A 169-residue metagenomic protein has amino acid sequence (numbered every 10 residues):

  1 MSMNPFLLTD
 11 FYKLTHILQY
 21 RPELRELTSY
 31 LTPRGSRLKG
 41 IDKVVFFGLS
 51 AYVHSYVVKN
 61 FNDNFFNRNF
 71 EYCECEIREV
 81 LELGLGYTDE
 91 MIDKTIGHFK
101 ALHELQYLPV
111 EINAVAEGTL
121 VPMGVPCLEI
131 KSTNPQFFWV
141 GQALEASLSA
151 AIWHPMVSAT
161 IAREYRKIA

Functional and structural regions predicted by a protein language model:
M1-A169: Ordered alpha/beta subdomains of enzyme catalytic regions
